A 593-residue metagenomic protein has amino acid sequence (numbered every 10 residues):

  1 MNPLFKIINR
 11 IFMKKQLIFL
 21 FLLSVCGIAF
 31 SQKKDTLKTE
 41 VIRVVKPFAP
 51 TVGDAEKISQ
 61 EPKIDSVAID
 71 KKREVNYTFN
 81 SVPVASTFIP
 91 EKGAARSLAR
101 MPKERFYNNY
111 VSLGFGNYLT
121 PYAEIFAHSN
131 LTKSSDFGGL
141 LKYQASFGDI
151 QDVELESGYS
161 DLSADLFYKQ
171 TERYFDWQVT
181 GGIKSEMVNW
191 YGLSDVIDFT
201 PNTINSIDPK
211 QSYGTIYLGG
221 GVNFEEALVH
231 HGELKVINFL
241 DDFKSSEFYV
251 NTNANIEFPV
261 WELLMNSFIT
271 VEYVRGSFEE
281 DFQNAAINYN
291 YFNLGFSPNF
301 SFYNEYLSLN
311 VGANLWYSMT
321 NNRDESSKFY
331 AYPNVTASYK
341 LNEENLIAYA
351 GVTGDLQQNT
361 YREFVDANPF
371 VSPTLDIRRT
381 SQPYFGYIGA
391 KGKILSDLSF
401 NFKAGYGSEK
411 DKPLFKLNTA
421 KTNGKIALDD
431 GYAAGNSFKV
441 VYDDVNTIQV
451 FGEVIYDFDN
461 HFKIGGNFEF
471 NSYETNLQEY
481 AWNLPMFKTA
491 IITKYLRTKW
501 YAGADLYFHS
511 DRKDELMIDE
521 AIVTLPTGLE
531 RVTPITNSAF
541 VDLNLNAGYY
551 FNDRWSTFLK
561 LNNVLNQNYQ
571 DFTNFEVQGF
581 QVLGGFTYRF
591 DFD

Functional and structural regions predicted by a protein language model:
M1-K34, Y339, L346, T493 (+2 more regions): Bacterial Sec-dependent N-terminal signal peptides
Q32-M101: N-terminal periplasmic/intermembrane-space "pro-region" immediately following the signal or transit peptide
K92-G93, P102-V111, F115-Q151, E156-L162: Outer-membrane beta-barrel translocator/receptor signature
F106, V111-G114, S308-D593: Exposed, low-structure sequence patches enriched in small/polar residues
I125-S129, G139, A164-Q170, I216-F224 (+11 more regions): Residues on the lipid-exposed face of transmembrane beta-strands in outer-membrane beta-barrel proteins
S129-I150, F268, Y289-N321, D457-S472: Surface-exposed extracellular loop regions of Gram-negative outer-membrane beta-barrel proteins
S146-Y159, S163, T180-Y249: Flexible loop and strand-edge segments within Gram-negative outer membrane beta-barrel domains
D208-G219, E233-E305: Outer-membrane beta-barrel transmembrane domain signature of Gram-negative proteins, especially the mid-to-C-terminal
